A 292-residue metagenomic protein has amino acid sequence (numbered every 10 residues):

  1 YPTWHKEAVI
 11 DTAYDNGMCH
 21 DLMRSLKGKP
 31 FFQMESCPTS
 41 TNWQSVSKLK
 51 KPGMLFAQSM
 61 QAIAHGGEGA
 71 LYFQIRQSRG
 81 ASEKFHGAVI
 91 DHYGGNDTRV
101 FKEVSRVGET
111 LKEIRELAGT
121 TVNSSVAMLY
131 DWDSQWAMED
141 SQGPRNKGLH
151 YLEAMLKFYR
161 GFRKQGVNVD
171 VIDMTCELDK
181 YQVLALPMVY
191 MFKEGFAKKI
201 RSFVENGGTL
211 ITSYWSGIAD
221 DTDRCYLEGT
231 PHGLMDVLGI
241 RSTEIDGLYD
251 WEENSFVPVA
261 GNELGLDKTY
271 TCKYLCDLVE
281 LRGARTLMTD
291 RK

Functional and structural regions predicted by a protein language model:
P2-K292: Carbohydrate-binding surfaces of carbohydrate-active enzymes
